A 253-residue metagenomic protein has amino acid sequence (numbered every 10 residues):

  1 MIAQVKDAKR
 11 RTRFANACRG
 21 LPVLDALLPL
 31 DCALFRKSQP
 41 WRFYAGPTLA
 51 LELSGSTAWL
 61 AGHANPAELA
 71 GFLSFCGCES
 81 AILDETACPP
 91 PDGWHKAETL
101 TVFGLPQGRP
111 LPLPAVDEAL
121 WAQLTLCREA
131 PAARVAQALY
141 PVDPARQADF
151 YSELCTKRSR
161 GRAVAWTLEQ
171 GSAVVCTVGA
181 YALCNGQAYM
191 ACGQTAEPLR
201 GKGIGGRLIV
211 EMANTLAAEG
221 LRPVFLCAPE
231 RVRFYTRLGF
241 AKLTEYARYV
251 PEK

Functional and structural regions predicted by a protein language model:
M1-L28, T101-F150: Short amphipathic alpha-helix that is part of the acyltransferase structural core
M1-P89, A145: N-terminal charged segments
S54-A122, C227, A247-P251: Acyl-donor-binding surface of acyltransferase catalytic domains
S54-L60, A182-A191, R200: A conserved beta-turn-beta hairpin within the catalytic core of GNAT-like acetyltransferases that forms part
N65-F72, A191, T195-E197, G201-A218 (+1 more regions): Conserved acetyl-CoA-binding loop-helix of GNAT-fold acetyltransferases
P91, F234-T236, F240: Conserved active-site tyrosine of GNAT-family acetyltransferases
R146-Q194: A conserved beta-strand-loop-helix scaffold within acyl/acetyltransferase catalytic domains
M190, R222-C227: Conserved hydrophobic beta-strand within the GNAT/NAT acetyltransferase core sheet that lines the active-site cleft
